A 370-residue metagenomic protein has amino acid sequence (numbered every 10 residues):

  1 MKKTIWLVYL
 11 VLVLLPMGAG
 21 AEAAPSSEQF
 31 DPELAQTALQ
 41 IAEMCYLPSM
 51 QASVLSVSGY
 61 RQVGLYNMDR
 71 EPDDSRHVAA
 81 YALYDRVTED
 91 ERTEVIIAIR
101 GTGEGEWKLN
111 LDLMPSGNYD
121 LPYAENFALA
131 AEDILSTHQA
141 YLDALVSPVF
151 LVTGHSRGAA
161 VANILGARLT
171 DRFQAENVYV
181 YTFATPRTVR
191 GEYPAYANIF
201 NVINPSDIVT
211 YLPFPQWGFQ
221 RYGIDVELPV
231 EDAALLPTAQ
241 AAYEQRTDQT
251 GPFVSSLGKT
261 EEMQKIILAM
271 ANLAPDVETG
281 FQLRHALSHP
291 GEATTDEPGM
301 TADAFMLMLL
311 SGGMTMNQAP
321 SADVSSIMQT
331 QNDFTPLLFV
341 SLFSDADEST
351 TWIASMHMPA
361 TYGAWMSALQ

Functional and structural regions predicted by a protein language model:
M1-T4: Positively charged n-region of N-terminal signal peptides that target proteins for export
V8-P16: Bacterial N-terminal signal peptides
M17-P25: Sec-dependent signal peptide cleavage junction
S26-S27, S56-G59, L65-V78, R92-E94 (+3 more regions): C-terminal His-loop and adjacent cap/lid subdomain of alpha/beta-hydrolase
S58-T153, T170-T182, Y193-F200, E292-T294 (+2 more regions): A conserved cap/lid and substrate-binding interface adjacent to the catalytic center of lipid-processing enzymes
G154-G158, A162: Gly/Ala-rich beta-loop-alpha elbow adjacent to hydrolase catalytic centers
I164-R168: Active-site signature of alpha/beta-hydrolase-fold catalytic machinery across serine- and Asp/Cys-nucleophile hydrolases
V178-K259: The feature captures the conserved acid-bearing segment of alpha/beta-hydrolase catalytic domains
